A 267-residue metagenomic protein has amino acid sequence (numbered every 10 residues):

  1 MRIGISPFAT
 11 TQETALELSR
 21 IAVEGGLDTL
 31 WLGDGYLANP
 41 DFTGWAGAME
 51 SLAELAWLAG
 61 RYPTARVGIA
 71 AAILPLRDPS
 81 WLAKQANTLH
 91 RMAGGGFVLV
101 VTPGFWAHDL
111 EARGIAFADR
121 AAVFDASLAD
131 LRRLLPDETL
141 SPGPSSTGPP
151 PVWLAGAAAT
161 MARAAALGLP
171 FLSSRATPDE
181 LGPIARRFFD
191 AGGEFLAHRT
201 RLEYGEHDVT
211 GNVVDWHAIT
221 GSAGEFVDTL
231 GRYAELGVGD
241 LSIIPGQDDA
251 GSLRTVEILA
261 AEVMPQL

Functional and structural regions predicted by a protein language model:
M1-L267: Active-site-adjacent structural elements that line small-molecule/cofactor binding pockets in enzymes
